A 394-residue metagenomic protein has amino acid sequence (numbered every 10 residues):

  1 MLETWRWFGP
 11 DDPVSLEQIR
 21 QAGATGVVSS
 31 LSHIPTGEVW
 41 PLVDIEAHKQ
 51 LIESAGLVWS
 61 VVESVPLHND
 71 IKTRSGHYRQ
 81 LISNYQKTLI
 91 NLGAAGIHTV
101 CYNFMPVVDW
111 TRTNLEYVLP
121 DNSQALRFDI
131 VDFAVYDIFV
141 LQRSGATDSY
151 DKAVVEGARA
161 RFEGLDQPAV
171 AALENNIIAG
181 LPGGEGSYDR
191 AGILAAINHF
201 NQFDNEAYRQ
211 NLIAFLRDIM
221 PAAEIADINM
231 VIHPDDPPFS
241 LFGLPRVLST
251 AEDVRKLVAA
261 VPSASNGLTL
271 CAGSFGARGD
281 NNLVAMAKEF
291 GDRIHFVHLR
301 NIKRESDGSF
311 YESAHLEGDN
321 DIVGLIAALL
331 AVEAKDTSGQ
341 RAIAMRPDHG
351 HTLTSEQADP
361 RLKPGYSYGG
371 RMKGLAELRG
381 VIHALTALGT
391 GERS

Functional and structural regions predicted by a protein language model:
L2, G9, E17-R20, E53 (+10 more regions): Histidine-acidic metal/acid-base catalytic patches
P13-T36: N-terminal ordered "arm"
Q21-T25, G56-K72: A short glycine/small-residue-enriched secondary-structure motif
S30-E46, D109, F242: Glycine-rich, proline-tolerant flexible connector loops at the mouths of alpha/beta enzymes
L31, V61-E63, C101-P106, P234: Glycine-rich, histidine-containing beta strand-loop boundary motifs that form or position
V39-S60: Glycine-rich, positively charged N-terminal anion/phosphate-binding segment
S64-K72, N103-R112: Aromatic-lined carbohydrate-binding surfaces of glycoside hydrolases
L115-A207: Extended, charge-rich helix/loop segments that form flexible, surface "patches" used to engage negatively charged
